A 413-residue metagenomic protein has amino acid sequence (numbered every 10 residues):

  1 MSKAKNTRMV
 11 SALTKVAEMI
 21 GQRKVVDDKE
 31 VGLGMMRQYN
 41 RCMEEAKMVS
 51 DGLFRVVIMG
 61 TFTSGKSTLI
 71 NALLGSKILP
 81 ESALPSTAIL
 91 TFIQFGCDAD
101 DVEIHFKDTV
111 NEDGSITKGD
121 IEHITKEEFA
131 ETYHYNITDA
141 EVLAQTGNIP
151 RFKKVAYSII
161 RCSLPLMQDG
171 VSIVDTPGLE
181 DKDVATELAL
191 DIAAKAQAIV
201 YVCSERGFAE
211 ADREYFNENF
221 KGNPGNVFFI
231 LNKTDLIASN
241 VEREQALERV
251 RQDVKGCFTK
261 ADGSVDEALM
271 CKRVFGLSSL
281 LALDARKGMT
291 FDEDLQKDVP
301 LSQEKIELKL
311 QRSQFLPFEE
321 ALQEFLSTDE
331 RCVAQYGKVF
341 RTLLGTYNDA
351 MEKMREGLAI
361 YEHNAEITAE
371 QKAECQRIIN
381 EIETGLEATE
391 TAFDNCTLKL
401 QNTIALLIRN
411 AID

Functional and structural regions predicted by a protein language model:
M1-L33: Charged, amphipathic alpha-helical linker segments immediately N-terminal to NTP-binding catalytic cores
A17, G21, C42-V333: Globular "head" domains of long coiled-coil molecular machines
R23, D329, M354-G357, Y361 (+4 more regions): Secondary-structure edge/capping motif, primarily at the C-terminal ends of alpha-helices and the immediately following
G32, L308-Q311, V333-F340, L358 (+3 more regions): Conserved phosphate/pyrophosphate-binding and hydrolysis machinery centered on Walker-type P-loop NTPases, extending
D292-P300, E356-I360, R377-T391: Short, highly charged low-complexity linear segments
S302-K309, E324-I367: C-terminal helical "lid" subdomain and adjoining coupling/linker elements of P-loop NTPases
E366-D413: A non-catalytic, extended alpha-helical scaffold characteristic of dynamin-superfamily P-loop GTPases
